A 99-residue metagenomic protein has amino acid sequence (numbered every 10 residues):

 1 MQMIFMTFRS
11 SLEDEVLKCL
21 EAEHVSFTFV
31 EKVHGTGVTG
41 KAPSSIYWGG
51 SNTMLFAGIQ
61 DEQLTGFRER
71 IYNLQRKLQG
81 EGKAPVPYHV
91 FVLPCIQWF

Functional and structural regions predicted by a protein language model:
M1-F99: Positively charged, small/polar-rich N-terminal and surface patches that mediate targeting and assembly and bind
